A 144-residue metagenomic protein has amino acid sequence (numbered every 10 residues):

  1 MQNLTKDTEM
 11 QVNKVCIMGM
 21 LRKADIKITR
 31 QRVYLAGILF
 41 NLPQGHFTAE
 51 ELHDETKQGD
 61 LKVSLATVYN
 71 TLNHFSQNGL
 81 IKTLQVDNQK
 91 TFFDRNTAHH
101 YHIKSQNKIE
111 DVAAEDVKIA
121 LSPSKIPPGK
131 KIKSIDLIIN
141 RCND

Functional and structural regions predicted by a protein language model:
M1-L42: Intrinsically disordered, low-complexity serine/threonine- and proline-rich regulatory segments
R22, S76-Q77: Alpha-helix C-terminal capping/helix-coil junction sites
L42-T48: Short capping segments at the starts of secondary-structure elements
T48-D60: DNA-recognition alpha helix
V68-F75: Basic amphipathic alpha-helical segments that dock to polyanions
Q77-D144: Non-DNA-binding regulatory cores of transcription-related proteins, predominantly C-terminal effector-binding
